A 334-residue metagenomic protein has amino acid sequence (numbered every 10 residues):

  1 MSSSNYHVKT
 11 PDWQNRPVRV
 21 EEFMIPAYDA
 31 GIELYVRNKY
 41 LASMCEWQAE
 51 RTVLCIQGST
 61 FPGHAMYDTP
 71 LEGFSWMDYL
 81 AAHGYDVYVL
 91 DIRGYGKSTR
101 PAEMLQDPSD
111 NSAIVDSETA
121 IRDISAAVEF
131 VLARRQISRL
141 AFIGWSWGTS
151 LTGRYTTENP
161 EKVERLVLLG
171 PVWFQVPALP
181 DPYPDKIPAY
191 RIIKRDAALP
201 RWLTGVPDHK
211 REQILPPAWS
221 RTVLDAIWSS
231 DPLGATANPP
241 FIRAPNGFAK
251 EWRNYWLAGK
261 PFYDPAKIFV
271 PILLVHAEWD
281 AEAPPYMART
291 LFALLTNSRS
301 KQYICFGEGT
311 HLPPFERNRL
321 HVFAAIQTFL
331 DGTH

Functional and structural regions predicted by a protein language model:
N5-Q48: N-terminal cap/lid segment of alpha/beta-hydrolase-fold proteins
S43-V89: Short, surface-exposed "cap/lid" segments of acyl-processing enzymes
G63-A65, Y88-S112, H311: Glycine-rich "HGGG/HGxG" loop immediately N-terminal to the catalytic nucleophile of the alpha/beta-hydrolase
E118-R139: Conserved acidic catalytic loop of the alpha/beta-hydrolase fold
I137-V176: Conserved hydrolase catalytic core segment
P177-L273: Alpha/beta-hydrolase
A281-M287: Conserved alpha/beta-hydrolase "acid-adjacent" motif
G309-L320: Catalytic histidine-centered segment of alpha/beta-hydrolase-like enzymes
